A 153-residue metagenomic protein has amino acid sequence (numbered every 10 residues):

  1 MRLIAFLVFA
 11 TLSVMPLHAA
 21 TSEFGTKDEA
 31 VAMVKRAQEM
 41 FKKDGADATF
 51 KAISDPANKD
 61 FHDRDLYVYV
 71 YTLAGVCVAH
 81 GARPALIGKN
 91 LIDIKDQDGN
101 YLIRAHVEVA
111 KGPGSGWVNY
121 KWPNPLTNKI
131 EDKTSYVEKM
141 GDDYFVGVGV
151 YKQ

Functional and structural regions predicted by a protein language model:
R2-Q153: N-terminal membrane-sensor/transducer module of prokaryotic signaling receptors
